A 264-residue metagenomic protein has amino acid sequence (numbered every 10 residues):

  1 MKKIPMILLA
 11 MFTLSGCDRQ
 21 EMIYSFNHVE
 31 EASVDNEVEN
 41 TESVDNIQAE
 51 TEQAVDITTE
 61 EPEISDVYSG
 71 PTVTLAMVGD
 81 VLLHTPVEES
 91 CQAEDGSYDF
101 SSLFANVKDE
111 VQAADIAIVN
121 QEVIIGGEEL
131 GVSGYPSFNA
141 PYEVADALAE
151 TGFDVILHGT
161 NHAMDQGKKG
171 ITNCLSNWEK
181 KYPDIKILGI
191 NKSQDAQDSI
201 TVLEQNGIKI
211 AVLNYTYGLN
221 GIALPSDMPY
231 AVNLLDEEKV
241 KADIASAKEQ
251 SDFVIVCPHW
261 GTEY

Functional and structural regions predicted by a protein language model:
M1-M22: Sec-dependent N-terminal signal peptides of Gram-positive bacterial secreted proteins and lipoproteins
C17-D35, V44-Y264: Acidic, metal/ion-coordinating pockets
